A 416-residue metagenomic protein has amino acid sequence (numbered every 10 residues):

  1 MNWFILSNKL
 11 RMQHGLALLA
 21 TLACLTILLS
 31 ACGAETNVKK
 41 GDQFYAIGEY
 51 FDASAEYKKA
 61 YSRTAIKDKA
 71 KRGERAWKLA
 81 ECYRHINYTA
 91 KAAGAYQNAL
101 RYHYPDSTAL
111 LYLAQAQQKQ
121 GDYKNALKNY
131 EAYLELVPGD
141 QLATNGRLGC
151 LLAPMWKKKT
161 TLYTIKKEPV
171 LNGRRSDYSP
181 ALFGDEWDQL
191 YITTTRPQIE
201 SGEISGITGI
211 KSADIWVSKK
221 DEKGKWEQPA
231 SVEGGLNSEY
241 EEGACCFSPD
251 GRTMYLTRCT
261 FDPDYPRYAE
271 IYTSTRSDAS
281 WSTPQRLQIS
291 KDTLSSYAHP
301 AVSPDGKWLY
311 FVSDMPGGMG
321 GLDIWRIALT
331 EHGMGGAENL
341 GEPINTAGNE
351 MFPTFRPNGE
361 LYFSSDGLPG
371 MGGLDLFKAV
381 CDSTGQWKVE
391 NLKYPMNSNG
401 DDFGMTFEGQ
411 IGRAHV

Functional and structural regions predicted by a protein language model:
V38-K39, A70-K78, T108-Y112, K128 (+1 more regions): Alpha-solenoid helical repeat scaffolds
I47, Y112, K119, Y123-R413: Short, conserved micro-motifs composed of acidic
A60, N98-A99, A132-Y133: Canonical positions in the second alpha-helix
